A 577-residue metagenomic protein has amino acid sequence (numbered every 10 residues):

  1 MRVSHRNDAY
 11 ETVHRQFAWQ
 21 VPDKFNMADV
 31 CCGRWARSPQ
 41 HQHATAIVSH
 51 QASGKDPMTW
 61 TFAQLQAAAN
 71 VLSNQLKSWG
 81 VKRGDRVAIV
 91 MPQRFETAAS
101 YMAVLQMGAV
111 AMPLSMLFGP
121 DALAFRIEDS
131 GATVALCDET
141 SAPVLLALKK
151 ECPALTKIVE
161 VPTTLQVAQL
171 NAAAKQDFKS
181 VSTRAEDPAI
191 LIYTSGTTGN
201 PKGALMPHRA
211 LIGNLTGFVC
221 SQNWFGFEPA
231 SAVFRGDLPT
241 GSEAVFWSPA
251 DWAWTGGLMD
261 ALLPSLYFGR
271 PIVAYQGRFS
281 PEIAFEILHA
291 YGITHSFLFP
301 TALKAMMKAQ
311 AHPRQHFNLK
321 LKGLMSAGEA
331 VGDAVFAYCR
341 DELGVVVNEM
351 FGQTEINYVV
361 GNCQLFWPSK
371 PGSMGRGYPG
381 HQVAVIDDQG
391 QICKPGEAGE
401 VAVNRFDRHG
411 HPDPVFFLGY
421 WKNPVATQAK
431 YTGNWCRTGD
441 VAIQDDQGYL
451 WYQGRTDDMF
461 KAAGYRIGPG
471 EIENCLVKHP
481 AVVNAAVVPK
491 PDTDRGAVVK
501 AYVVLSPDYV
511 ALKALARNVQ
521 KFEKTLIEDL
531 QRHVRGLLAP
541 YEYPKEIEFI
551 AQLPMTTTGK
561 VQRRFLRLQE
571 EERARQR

Functional and structural regions predicted by a protein language model:
Q42-T45, E160, A174-Y193, G199-N200 (+1 more regions): Conserved pre-ATP/AMP-binding loop-to-beta segment of ANL
H43-M102, G119-A124: Conserved AMP-binding/adenylate-forming core of the ANL superfamily
M58-A63, A189-T216: Conserved AMP-binding A3 loop
S78, M102, Q106-L170, T183 (+1 more regions): Structural core segment of the AMP-binding/adenylate-forming
F118, A135-D138, S296, L418 (+4 more regions): AMP-binding/adenylate-forming catalytic core of the ANL superfamily
I212-T294, K308-A309: Conserved AMP-binding/adenylation subdomain of ANL enzymes
Y267, I293-L298, M307-S369, Q382: Gly/Ser/Thr-rich phosphate-binding loop
G377-G380, Q391-A429, I467: Conserved ATP/PPi-binding loop(s) of AMP-dependent carboxylate-activating enzymes
